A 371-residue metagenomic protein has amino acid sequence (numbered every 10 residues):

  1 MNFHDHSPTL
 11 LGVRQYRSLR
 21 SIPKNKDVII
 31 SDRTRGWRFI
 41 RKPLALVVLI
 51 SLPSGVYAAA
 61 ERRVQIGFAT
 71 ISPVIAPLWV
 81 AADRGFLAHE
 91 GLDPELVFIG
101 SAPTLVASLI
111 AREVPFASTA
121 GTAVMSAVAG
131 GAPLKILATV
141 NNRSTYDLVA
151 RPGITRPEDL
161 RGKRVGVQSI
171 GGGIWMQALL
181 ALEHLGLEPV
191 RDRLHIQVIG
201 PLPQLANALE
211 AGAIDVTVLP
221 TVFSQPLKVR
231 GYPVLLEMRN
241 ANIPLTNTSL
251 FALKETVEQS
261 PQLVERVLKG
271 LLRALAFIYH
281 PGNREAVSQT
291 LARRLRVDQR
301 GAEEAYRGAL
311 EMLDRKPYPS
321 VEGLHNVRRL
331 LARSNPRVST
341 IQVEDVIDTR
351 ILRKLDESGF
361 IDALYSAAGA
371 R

Functional and structural regions predicted by a protein language model:
H4-H6, Q15-Y16: Low-complexity, intrinsically disordered or signal/transmembrane-proximal segments
L19, I30-L44: Bacterial N-terminal signal peptides that target proteins for export
K42-S54: Bacterial N-terminal signal peptides
A59-A211, D215-T221, V234-P244: Short, glycine-/small- and polar/acidic-enriched structural segments that line small-molecule recognition paths
T122, P201-L295: Pocket-lining segment of extracytoplasmic ligand-binding domains
E258-I341: Secondary-structure end/capping motifs
A332-R371: Conserved C-terminal helix/tail region of periplasmic/extracytoplasmic solute-binding proteins
